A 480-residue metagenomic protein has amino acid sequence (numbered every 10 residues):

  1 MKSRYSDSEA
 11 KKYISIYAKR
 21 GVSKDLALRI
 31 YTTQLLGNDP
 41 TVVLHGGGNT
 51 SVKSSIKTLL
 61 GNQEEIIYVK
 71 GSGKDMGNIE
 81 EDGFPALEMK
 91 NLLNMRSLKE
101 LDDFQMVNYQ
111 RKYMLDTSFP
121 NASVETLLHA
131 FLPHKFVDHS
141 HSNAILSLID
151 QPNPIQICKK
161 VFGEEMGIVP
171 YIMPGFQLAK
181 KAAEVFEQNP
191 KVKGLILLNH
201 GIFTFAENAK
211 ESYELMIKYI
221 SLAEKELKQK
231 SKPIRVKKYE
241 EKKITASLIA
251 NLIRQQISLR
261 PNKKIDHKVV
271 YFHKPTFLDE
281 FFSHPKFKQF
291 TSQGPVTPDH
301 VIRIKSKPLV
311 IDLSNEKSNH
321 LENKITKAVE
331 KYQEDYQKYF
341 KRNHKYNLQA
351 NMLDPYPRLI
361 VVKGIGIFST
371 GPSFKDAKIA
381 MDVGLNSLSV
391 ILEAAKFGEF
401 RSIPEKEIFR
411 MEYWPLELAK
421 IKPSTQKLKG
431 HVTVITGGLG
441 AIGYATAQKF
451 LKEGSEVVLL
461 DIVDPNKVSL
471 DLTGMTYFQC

Functional and structural regions predicted by a protein language model:
M1-V434, G438, A445-K449, E453: Glycine-rich flexible loops
P40, G443, V463-D464, T476: Generic low-complexity, intrinsically disordered sequence content enriched in small uncharged/hydrophobic residues
Y171, L460, C480: Glycine- and other small-residue-rich loops at beta-strand/loop junctions that grip anionic moieties
S455-L470: Conserved glycine-rich Rossmann-like NAD(P)H-binding loop of the short-chain dehydrogenase/reductase
D471-C480: Rossmann-fold cofactor-recognition segment
